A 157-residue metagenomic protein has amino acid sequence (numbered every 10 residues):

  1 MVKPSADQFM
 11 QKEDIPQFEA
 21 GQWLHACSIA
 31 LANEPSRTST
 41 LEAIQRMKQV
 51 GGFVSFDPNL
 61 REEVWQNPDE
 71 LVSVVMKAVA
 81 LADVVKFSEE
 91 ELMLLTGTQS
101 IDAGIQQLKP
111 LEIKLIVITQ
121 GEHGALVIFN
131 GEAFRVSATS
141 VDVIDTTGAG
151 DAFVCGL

Functional and structural regions predicted by a protein language model:
M1-T38: Conserved phosphate-binding/catalytic loop of the ribokinase/pfkB sugar-kinase fold
P4-S5, E13, A26, N59-L60 (+4 more regions): Residue-level signal for pocket-adjacent positions within structured domains
P16-Q17, K77-A78, K109: Structural alpha-helical scaffold elements that stabilize or flank donor/cofactor-binding regions in carbohydrate
A20-G21, A82, I113: Short, well-ordered alpha-helix to beta-strand connector turns
I29-Q106, H123-A125: Conserved beta-alpha-beta core of the PfkB/ribokinase-like small-molecule kinase fold
Q45-Q49, G97-L157: Conserved phosphate-binding/catalytic region of the ribokinase-like
